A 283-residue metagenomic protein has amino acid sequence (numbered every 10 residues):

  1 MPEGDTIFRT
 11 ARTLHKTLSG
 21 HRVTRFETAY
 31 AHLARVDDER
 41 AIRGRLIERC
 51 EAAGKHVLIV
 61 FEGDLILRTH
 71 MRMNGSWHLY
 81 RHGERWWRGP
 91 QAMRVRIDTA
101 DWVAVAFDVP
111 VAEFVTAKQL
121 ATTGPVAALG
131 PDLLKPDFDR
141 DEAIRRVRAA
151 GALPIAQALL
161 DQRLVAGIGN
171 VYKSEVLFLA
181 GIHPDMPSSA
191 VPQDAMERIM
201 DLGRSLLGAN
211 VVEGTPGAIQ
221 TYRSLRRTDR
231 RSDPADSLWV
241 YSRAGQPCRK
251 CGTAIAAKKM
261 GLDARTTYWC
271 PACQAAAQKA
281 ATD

Functional and structural regions predicted by a protein language model:
M1-G4, L133, D137, P192-M200: Generic detection of long, well-ordered alpha-helical segments
M1-V115, F138: Gly/Gly-Pro- and Ser/Thr-rich, intrinsically disordered tail segments characteristic of DNA damage-repair and tolerance
R9-T10, E142, L202: Residues within well-formed alpha-helices
R22-D37, I42-R43, E51, H56 (+2 more regions): Basic, nucleic-acid-binding surfaces and adjacent catalytic neighborhoods in DNA/RNA-processing proteins
L67-L179, P187, I199: Phosphate/anion-contacting hairpin/loop surfaces
